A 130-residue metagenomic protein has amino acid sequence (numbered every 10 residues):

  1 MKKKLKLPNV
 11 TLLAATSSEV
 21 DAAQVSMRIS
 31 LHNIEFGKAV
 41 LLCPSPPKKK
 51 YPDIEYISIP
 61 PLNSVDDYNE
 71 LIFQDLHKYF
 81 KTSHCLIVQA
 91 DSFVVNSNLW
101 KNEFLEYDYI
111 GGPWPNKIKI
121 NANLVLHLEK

Functional and structural regions predicted by a protein language model:
M1-R28: N-proximal low-complexity "stem/linker" segments adjacent to membrane-targeting elements
E19-Q24, S45-Y51, L99: Short, charged/polar "capping" segments at the starts of alpha-helices and the immediately preceding loops
V25-G37: Short, acidic, metal-binding catalytic loop of nucleotide-sugar glycosyltransferases
E35-P44, I110: Short, hydrophobic beta-strand segments that form beta-sheet elements in well-ordered domains
L42-S83: Active-site-proximal specificity loops/subdomain of glycosyltransferases
T82-V95: Short beta-strand-to-loop acidic/aromatic patch adjacent to the donor-nucleotide binding site
S92-V125: Conserved donor-nucleotide/metal-binding helix-loop-beta segment in metal-dependent transferases, i.e., the alpha-helix
E129-K130: Catalytic core and acceptor-binding pocket of nucleotide-sugar-dependent glycosyltransferases
